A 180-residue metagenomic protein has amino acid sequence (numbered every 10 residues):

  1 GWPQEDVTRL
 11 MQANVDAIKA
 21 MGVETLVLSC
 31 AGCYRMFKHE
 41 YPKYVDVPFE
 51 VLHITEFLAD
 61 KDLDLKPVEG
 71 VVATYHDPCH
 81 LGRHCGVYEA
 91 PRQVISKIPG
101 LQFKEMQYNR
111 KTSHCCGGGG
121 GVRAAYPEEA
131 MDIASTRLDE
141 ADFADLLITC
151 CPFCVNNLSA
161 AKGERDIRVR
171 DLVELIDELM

Functional and structural regions predicted by a protein language model:
G1-M180: Iron-sulfur cluster-binding electron-transfer modules in prokaryotic oxidoreductases
